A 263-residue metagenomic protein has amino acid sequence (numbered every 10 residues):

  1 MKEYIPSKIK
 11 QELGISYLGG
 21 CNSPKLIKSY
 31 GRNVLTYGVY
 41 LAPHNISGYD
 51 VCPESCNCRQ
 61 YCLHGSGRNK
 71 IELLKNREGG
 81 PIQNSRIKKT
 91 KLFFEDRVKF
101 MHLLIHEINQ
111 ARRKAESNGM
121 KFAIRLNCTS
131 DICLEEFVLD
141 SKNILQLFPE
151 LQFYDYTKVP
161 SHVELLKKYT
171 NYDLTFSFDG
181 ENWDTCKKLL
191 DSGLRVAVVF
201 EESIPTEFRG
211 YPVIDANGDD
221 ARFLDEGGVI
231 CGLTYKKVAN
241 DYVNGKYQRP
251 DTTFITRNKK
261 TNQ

Functional and structural regions predicted by a protein language model:
M1-Q263: Class I S-adenosyl-L-methionine
